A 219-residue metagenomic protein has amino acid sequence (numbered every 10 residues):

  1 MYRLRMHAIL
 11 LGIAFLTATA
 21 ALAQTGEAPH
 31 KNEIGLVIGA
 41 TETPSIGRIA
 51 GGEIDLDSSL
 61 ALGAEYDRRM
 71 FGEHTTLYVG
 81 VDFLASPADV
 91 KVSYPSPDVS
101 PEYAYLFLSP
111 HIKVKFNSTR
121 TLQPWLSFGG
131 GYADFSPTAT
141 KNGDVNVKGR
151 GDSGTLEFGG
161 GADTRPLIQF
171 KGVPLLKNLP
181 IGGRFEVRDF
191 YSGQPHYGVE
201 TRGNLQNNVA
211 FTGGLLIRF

Functional and structural regions predicted by a protein language model:
M1-H30: Cleavable N-terminal export/targeting peptides
A23-M70, T212-R218: Short glycine/proline- and aromatic-enriched beta-strand/turn motifs that initiate or cap beta-hairpins
G26-A28, G52-S58, P97-A104, V145-G154 (+1 more regions): Replace "Gram-negative outer membrane beta-barrel proteins" with "bacterial and organellar outer membrane beta-barrel
A28-P29, T164-F219: Predominantly the C-terminal beta-signal and adjacent terminal strand-loop region of outer-membrane beta-barrel
N32-L36, L77-V81, L106-L108, L122-G130 (+4 more regions): Transmembrane beta-strands of outer-membrane beta-barrel proteins
I38-P44, R68, F83-D89, G130-S136 (+3 more regions): Transmembrane beta-strands of outer-membrane beta-barrel pores
S45-G52, V90-P97, S136-V145, P195-R202: Outer-membrane beta-barrel translocator domains and adjoining extracellular loop/strand segments of Gram-negative
L60-N142, S153, L167-F170: Gram-negative (and chloroplast) outer-membrane scaffold detector with strong preference for beta-barrel transmembrane
